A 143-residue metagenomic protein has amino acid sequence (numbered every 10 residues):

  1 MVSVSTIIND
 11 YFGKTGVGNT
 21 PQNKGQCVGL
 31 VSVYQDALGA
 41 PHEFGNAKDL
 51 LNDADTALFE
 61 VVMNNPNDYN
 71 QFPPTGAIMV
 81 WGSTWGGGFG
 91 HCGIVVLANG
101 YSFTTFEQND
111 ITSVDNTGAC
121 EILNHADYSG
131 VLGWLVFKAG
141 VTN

Functional and structural regions predicted by a protein language model:
M1-N99, F106-E107: Secreted/periplasmic proteins that engage bacterial cell-wall peptidoglycan
M1-P21, S102, I111, D115-N143: Intrinsically disordered, low-complexity, Pro/Ser/Thr/Asn/Gly/Ala-rich spacer/linker segments adjacent to signal
